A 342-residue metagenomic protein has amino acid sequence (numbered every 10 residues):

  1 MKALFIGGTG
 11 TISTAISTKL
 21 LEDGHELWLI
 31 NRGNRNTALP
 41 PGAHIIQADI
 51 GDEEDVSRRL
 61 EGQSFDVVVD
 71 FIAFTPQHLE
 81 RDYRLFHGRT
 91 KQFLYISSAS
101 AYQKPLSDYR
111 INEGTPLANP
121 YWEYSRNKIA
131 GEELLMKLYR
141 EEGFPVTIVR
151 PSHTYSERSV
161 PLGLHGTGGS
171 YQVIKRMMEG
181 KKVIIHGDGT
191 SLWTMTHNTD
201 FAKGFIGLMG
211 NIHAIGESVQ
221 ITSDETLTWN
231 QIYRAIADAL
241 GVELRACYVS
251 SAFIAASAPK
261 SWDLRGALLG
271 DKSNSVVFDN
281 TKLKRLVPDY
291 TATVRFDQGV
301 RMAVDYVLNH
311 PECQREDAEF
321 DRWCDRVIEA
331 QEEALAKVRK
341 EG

Functional and structural regions predicted by a protein language model:
A3-D23: N-terminal Rossmann NAD(P)H-binding glycine-rich loop of SDR-like oxidoreductase domains
I30-N34, D49-I50: N-terminal Rossmann-fold cofactor-binding loop
P41-D52, I72-A73: Rossmann-fold cofactor-recognition segment
Q63-R110, R126-K137: NAD(P)-cofactor binding segment of oxidoreductase domains
Y109-E113, L117-E133, H153, G163-Y171 (+3 more regions): Short-chain dehydrogenase/reductase
E133-G163: Conserved beta-loop-beta element that borders a ligand/cofactor-binding pocket
H165-V173, H186-M209, G216-E217: Substrate-positioning beta->alpha
G207-L268, N280, R285, M302 (+2 more regions): Mid/C-terminal beta-alpha module of Rossmann-like enzyme folds, strongest in SDR-family dehydrogenases/epimerases
